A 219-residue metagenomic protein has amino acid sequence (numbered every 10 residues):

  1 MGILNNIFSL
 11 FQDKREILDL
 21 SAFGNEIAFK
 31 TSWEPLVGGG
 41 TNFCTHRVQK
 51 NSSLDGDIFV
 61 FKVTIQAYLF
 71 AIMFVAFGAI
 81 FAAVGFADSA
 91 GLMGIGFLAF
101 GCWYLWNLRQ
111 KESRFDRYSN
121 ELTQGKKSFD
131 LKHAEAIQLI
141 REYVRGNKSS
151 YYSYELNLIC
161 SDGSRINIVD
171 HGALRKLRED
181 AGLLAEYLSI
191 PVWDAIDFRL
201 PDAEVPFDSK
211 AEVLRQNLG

Functional and structural regions predicted by a protein language model:
G2-S9, S53-E112, F207-G219: Alpha-helical transmembrane spans
N6, Q12-D19, N25-C44, V60 (+3 more regions): Non-transmembrane, membrane-adjacent beta-strand/coil modules in membrane-associated proteins and peripheral
W33, H46-V48, F74: Tryptophan-centered motif/residue detector
T41-L54, E112-F115: Short, exposed beta-strand/loop patches in secreted or surface proteins that constitute
K50-I58, R117-S119, D162: Short, solvent-exposed coil/turn segments at beta-strand boundaries
C102-E135: Conserved beta-hairpin
